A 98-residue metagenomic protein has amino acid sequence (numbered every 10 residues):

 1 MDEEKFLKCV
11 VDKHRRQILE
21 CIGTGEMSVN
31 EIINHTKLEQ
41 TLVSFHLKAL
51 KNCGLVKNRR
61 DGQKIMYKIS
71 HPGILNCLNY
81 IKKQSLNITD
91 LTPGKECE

Functional and structural regions predicted by a protein language model:
D2, I74-E98: Amphipathic alpha-helical dimerization/coiled-coil segments that flank or bridge DNA-binding/regulatory modules
D2-T41, K64-G73: N-terminal helix-turn-helix DNA-binding core of bacterial DNA-binding proteins
E26-M27, K51, K82: Residue-level detector of secondary-structure transition/capping positions
H46: Residues within the DNA-recognition helix of helix-turn-helix
K51-D61, K68: Beta-hairpin "wing" of winged helix-turn-helix
